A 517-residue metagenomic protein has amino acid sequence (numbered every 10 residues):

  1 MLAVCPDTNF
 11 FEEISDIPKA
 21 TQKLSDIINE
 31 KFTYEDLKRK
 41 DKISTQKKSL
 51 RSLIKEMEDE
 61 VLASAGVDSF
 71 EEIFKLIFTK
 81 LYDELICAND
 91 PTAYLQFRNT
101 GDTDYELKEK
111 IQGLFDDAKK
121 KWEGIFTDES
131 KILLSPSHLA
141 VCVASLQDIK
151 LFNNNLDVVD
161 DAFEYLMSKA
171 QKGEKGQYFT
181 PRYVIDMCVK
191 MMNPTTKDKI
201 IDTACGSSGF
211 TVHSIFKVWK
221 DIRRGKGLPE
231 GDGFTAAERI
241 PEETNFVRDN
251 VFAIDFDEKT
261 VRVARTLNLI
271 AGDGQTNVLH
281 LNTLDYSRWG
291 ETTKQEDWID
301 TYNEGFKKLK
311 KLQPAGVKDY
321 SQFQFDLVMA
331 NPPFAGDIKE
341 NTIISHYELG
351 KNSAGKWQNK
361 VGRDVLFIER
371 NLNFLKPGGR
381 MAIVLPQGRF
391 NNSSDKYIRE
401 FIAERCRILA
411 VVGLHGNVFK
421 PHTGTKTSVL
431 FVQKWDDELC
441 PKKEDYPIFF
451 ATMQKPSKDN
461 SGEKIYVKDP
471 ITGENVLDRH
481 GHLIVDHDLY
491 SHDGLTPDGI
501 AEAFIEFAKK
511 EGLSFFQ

Functional and structural regions predicted by a protein language model:
M1-D117, T211: Charged, often flexible domain-edge or linker segments that flank or initiate folded functional domains
P6, Q177-K308, F323, L327 (+4 more regions): Conserved S-adenosyl-L-methionine
T21-D36, V61, Y286, E291-Q517: A conserved structural/catalytic subdomain of Rossmann-like adenosyl-cofactor enzymes
S44-I54, V159-E164, E238-R239: Active-site-adjacent bridging/hinge elements
M57, V158-Y183, V189-M192: Class I SAM-dependent transferase core
S64-A65, V189-K190, R239-P241, N250 (+4 more regions): Generic recognition of flexible, low-complexity loop/linker segments
V67, I132, F152, L156 (+2 more regions): Conserved phosphate/pyrophosphate-binding and hydrolysis machinery centered on Walker-type P-loop NTPases, extending
I73-K169: Long recognition/docking surfaces used for binding and targeting
